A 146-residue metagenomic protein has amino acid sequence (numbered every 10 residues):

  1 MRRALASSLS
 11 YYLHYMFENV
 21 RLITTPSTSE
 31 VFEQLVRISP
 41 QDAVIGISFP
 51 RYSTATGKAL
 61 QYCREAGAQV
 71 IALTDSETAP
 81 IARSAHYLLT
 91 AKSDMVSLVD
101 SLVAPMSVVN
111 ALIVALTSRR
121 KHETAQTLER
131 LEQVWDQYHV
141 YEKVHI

Functional and structural regions predicted by a protein language model:
M1-S107, A111-R120: Glycine-rich phosphate-binding loops that contact phosphosugars or nucleotide phosphates
H122-I146: A short, charged, Gly/Pro-tolerant segment at domain boundaries
